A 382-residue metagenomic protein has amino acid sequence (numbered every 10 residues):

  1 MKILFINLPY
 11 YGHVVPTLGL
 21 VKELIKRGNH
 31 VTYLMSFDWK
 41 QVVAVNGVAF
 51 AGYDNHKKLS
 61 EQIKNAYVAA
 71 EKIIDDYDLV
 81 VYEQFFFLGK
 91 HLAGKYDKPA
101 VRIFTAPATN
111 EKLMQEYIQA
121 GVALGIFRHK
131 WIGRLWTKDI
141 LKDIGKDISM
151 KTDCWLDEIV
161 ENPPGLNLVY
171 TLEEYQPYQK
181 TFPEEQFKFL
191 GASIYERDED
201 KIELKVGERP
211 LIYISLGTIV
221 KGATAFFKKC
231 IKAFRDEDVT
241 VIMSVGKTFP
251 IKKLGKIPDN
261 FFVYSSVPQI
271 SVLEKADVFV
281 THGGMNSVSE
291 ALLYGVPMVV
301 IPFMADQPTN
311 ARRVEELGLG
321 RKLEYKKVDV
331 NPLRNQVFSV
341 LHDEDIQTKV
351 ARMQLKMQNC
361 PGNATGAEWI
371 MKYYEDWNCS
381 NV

Functional and structural regions predicted by a protein language model:
M1-A51: N-terminal subdomain of nucleotide-sugar transferases
V21, L79-Y82, S266-R312: A donor-sugar binding/catalytic signature common to diverse glycosyltransferases and related nucleotide-sugar
K26, F37-Q41, V45-L211, L216-V239 (+2 more regions): Nucleotide-sugar-dependent glycosyltransferase catalytic domains
M35-V42, F249-K253, D306-R312: Short, glycine/polar-rich helix-capping loops at beta-to-alpha or helix-loop-helix junctions that flank or form
A51-H56, I103-T105, G283, I301-M304 (+1 more regions): Short beta->alpha connector loops at strand-helix junctions that form conserved, small/polar/Pro-enriched
N65-A66, I242, G246-V288: Donor nucleotide-activated moiety binding/catalytic core segment of transferases that use nucleotide-activated donors
E161, V330-V382: C-terminal amphipathic helix plus adjacent low-complexity, charged tail appended to glycosyltransferase catalytic
A305-Q336: Change "using UDP/GDP/dTDP sugars" to "using nucleotide sugars
